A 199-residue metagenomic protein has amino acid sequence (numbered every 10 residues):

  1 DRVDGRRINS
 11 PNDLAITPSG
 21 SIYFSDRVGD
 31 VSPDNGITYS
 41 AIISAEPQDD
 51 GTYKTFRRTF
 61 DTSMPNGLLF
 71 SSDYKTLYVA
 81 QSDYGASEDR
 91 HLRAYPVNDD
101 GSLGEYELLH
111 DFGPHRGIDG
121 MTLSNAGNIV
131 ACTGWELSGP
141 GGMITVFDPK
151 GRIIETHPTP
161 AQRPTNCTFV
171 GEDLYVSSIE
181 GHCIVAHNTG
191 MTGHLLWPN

Functional and structural regions predicted by a protein language model:
D1-R6, I43-M64, P96-G113, M143-P160: Blade-edge beta-strand/turn elements of extracellular beta-propeller and related beta-sheet repeat scaffolds
V3-I22, V28, Y39, T55 (+5 more regions): Beta-rich, blade/repeat-based domains predominating in secreted/periplasmic proteins but also intracellular
G29-S32, D83-S87, E136-G139, G181-I184: Short glycine/acidic-enriched loop and turn motifs that connect beta-strands
S40-I43, H91-R93, M143-T145, C183-V185: A short loop-to-beta-strand structural motif that recurs across blades of beta-propeller domains
G85-R93, V97, S102-P149: Loop/turn-rich, solvent-exposed surfaces of beta-rich toroidal or solenoidal domains
H115-I118, P140-K150, I154, A161-P164 (+2 more regions): Short amphipathic alpha-helical surface patches that serve as generic macromolecular interface elements
T165-N199: Blade-level signature of beta-propeller repeat domains, shared across WD40, Kelch, NHL, RCC1 and BNR/Asp-box propellers
